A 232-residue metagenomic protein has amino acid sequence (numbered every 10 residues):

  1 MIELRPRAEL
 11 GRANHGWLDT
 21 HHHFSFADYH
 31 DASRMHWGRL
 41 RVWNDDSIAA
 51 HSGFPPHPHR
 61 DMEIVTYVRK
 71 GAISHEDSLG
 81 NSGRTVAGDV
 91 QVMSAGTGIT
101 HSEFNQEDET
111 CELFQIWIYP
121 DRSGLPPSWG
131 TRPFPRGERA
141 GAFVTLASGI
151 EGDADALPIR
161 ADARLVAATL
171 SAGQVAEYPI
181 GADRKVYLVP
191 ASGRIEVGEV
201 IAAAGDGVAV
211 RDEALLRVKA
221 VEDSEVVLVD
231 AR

Functional and structural regions predicted by a protein language model:
M1-R232: Jelly-roll (double-stranded beta-helix
